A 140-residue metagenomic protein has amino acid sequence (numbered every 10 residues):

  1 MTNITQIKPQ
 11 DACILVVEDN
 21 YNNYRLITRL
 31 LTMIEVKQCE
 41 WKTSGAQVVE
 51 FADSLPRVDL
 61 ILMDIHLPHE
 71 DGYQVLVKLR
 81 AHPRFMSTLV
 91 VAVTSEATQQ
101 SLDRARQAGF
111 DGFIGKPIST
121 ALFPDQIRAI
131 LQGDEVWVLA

Functional and structural regions predicted by a protein language model:
M1-L15, D19, T28, A121-A140: Non-catalytic signal-transmission and effector/linker regions of two-component phosphorelay proteins
Y21-E40: Two-component/phosphorelay signaling modules centered on CheY-like receiver
W41-L60: Acidic, metal-coordinating helix/loop segments flanking the phosphotransfer/catalytic sites of two-component signaling
D64, T94: Active-site residues of response regulator receiver
P68, T98: The feature encodes the CheY-like receiver
K116: A Lys-centered signature of the CheY-like receiver
